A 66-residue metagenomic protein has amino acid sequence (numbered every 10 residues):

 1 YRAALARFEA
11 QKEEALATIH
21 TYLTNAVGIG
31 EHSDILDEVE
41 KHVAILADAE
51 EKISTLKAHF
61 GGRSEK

Functional and structural regions predicted by a protein language model:
Y1-K66: Extended, charge-rich alpha-helical interface modules
